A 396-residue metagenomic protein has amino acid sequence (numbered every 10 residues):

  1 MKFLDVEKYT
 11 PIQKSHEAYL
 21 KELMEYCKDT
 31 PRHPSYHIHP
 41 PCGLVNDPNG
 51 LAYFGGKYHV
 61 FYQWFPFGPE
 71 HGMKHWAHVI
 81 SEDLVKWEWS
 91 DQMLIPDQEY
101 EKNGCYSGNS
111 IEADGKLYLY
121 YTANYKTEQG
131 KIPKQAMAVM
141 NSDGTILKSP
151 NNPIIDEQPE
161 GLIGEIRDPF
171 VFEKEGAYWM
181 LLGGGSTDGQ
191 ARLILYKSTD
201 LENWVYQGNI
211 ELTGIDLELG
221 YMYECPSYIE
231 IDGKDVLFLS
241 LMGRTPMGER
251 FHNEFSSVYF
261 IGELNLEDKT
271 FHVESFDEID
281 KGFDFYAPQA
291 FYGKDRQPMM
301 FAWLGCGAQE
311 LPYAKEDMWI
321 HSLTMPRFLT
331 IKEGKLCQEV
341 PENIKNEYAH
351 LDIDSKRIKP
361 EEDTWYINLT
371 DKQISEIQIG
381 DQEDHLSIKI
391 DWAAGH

Functional and structural regions predicted by a protein language model:
F3, L20-M24, V258-H396: Beta-rich accessory regions
F3-P48, G68-H71, K86-E112, G144-E173 (+3 more regions): Surface loop/turn signatures of beta-propeller and other carbohydrate-active proteins
P41-D47, F54, V60, K74-S81: Active-site-flanking structural segment that lines cofactor/substrate pockets
D47-F67, D91, S107-E128, A136-V139 (+6 more regions): Hydrophobic core segments of beta-strands in well-ordered, beta-rich domains
P48, W76, C105-S107, I132-Q135 (+8 more regions): Extracellular structured ligand-interaction cores
P66-G72, K126-K131, G185-T187, E218-L219 (+2 more regions): Short consensus segments that form the blades of beta-propeller domains, in both extracellular/periplasmic
H75-D83, P133-D143, R192-L201, R250-E267 (+1 more regions): Beta-propeller blade signature
P96, W179, T187-F276, D284: Accessory beta-strand-rich segments of carbohydrate-active enzymes
